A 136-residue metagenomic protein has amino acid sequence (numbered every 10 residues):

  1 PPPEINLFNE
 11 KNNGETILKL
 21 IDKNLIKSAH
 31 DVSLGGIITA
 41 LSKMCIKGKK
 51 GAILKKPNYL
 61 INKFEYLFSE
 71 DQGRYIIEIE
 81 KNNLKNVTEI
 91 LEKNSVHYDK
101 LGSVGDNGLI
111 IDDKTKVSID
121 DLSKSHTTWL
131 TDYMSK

Functional and structural regions predicted by a protein language model:
P1-E4: Gly-rich Lys/Arg/Thr-decorated short loops/hinges at beta-loop-alpha junctions or inter-strand turns that position
L7: Acidic/His-rich catalytic or pseudo-catalytic neighborhoods that scaffold and/or coordinate enzyme active centers
E10: Glycine-rich, acidic
G14-K136: Glycine-/charge-enriched secondary-structure boundary and capping motifs
